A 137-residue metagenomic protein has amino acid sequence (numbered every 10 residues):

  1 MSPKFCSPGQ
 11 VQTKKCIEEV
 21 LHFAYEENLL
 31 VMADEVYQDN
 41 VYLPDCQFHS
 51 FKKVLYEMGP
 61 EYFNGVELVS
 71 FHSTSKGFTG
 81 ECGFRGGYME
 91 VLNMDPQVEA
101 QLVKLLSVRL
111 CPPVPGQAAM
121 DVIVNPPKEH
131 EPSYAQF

Functional and structural regions predicted by a protein language model:
M1-P3: PLP-dependent aspartate aminotransferase-fold enzymes
F5-L30, Y37-F84, P96: Active-site pre-lysine segment of PLP-dependent enzymes
E19, A33, H130-S133: A general marker of short, structured functional hotspots
K53-F137: Conserved core segment of the aminotransferase class I/II
